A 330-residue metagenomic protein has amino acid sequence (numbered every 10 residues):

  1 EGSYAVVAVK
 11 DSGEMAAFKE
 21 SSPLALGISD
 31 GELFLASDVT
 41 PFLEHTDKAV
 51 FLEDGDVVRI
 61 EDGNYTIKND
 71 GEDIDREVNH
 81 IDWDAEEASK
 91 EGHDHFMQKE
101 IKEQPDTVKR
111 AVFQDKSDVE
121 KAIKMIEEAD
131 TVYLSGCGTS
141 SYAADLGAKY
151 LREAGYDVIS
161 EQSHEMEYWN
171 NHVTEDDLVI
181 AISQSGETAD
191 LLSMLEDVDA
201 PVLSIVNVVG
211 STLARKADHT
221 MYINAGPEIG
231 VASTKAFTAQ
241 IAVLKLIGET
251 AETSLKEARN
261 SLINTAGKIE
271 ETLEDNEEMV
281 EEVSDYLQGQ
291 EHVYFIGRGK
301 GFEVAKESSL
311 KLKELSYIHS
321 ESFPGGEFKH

Functional and structural regions predicted by a protein language model:
E1-K90, D94, E103, K109-R110 (+3 more regions): Conserved short alpha-helical segments that host acidic/polar catalytic motifs at enzyme active sites
A5, E14-M15, E32, V57 (+7 more regions): Beta-sheet entry/capping signal
V6, S21, V58, I101 (+4 more regions): A residue-level signal for conserved active-site and pocket-lining positions in enzyme catalytic cores
V9, F18, G27-S29, A36 (+15 more regions): Generic beta-strand/beta-sheet core signal
A16-A17, A49-V50, A88-K90, E100 (+6 more regions): Replace "in large, NTP-powered and nucleic-acid-processing enzymes" with "in large, NTP-powered factors and other
G31, H45-K48, E77-N79, G92-H93 (+10 more regions): Glycine-rich, flexible loop/turn motifs
Q104-V108, V112-Y133, H219-H330: Active-site phosphate/pyrophosphate-binding segments
K124-N264, R298, F328: Glycine-rich phosphate-binding loops that contact phosphosugars or nucleotide phosphates
